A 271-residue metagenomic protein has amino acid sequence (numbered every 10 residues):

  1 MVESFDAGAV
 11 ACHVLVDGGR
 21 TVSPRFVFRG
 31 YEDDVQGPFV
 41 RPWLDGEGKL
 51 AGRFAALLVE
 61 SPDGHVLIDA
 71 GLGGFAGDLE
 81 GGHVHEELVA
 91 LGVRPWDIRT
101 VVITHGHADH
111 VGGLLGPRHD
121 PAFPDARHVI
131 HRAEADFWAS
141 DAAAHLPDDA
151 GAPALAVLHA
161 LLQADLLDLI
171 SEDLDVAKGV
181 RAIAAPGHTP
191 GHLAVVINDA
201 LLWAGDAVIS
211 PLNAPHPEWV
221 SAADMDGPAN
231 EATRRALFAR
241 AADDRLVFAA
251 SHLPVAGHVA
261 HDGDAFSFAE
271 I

Functional and structural regions predicted by a protein language model:
V2-A90, A194-S210: Conserved beta-strand hairpin/beta-sheet module of binuclear metal-dependent hydrolase folds, prominently
F39-L50, G92, S221-R234: A short acidic, glycine-rich active-site loop that binds or catalyzes chemistry on phosphate/adenosine moieties
V66-I68, V102, H128, L201-W203 (+1 more regions): Residue-level marker for buried hydrophobic side chains located in beta-strands that build the well-ordered beta-sheet
G71-G73, H107, E134, P186 (+3 more regions): Catalytic metal-binding/acid-base residues of hydrolase active sites
G82-V93, D97-R99, P124-A184, A229-R245: Metallo-beta-lactamase
I98-D109: Metallo-beta-lactamase
G112-P121: Metal-dependent catalytic neighborhoods of phosphoester/phosphodiester hydrolases
N198-I271: Cap/insert and terminal regions of metallo-dependent hydrolase folds
